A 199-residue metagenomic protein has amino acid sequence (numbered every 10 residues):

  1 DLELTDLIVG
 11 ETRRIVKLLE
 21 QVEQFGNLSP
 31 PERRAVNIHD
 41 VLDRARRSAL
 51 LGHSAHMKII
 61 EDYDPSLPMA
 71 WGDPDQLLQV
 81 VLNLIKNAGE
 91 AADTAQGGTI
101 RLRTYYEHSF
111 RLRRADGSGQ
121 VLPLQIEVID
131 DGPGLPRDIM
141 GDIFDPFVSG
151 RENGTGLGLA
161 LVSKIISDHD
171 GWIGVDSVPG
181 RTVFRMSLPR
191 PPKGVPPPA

Functional and structural regions predicted by a protein language model:
D1-R13: Histidine phosphotransfer helical core of two-component systems
R34-R46, R103-Y105: A conserved beta-strand-to-alpha-helix junction within the catalytic ATP-binding
H56-P68, E107: Conserved catalytic submotifs in the C-terminal HATPase_c
G97-F110: Short beta-strand/loop element within the Bergerat-fold HATPase_c
V121-P123, L135-P146: Short conserved segment of the HATPase_c
G158, V162: Short alpha-helical Gxxx[C/S/T] motif in the catalytic ATP-binding
I166-S167: Detector for a conserved hydrophobic position within an alpha-helical segment of the HATPase_c
